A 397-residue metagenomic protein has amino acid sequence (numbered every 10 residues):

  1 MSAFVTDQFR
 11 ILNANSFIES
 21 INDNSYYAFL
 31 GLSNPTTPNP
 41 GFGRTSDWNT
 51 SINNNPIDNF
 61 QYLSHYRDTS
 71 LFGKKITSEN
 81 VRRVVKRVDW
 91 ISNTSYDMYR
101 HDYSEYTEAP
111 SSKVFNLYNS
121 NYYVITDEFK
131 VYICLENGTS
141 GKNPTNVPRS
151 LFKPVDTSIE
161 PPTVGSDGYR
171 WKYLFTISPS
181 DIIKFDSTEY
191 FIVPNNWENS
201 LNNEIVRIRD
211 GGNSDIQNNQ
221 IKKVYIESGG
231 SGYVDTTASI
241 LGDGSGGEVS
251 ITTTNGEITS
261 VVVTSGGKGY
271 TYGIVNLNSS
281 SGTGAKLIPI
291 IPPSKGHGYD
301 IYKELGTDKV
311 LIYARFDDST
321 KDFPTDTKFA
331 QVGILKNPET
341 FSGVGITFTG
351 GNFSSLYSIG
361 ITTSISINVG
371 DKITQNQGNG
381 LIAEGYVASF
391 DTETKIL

Functional and structural regions predicted by a protein language model:
M1-I216, K286-I290, N337-E339, I382-E384: Tryptophan-rich substrate-binding surfaces of secreted polymer-degrading and adhesive proteins
D167, W171-L397: Conserved, function-critical positions that sit in or immediately flank catalytic and ligand-binding motifs
